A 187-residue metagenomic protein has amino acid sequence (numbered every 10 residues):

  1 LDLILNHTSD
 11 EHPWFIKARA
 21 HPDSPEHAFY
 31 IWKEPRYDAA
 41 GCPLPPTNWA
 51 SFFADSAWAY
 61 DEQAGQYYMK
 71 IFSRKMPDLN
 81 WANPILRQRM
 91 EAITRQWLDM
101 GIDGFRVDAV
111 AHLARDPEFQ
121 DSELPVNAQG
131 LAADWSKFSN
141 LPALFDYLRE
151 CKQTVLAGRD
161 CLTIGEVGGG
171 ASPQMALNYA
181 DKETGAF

Functional and structural regions predicted by a protein language model:
L1-R95, D99, A111-A171: Acidic/aromatic-lined carbohydrate-recognition and catalytic surfaces of CAZymes acting on diverse glycans
G104-R106, D160-I164, F187: Structural preference for beta-strand elements that scaffold enzyme active sites
V167-F187: Noncatalytic carbohydrate-binding groove/subsite architecture in carbohydrate-active enzymes
